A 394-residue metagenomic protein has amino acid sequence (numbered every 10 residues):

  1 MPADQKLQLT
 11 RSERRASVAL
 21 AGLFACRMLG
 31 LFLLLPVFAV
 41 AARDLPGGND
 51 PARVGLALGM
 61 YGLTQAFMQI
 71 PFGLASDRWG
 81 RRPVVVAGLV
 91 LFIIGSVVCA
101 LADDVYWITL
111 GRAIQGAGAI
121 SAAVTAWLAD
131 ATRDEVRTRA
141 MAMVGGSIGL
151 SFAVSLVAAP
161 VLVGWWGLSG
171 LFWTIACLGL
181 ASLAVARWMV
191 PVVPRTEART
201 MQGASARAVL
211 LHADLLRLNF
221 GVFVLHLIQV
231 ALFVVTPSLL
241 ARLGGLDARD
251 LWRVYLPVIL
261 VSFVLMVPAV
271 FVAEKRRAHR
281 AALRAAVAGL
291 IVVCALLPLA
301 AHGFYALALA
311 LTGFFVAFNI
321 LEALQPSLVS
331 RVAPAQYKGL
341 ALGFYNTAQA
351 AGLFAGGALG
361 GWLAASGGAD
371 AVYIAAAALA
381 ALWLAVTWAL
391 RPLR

Functional and structural regions predicted by a protein language model:
P2-E13, P191-G221: Juxtamembrane intracellular "pre-TM" segments in multi-pass secondary transporters
P36-P51, V234-D250: Short amphipathic helix-loop junctions that connect adjacent transmembrane helices in Major Facilitator Superfamily/SLC
F67-D103: Conserved MFS/SLC helix-loop-helix module at the cytosolic interface between two early adjacent transmembrane helices
M68-G80, L265-A278, A364: Helix-to-loop junctions at the C-terminal end of transmembrane segments in multipass secondary transporters
R78-G88, E274-V287: Cytoplasmic membrane-interface "Motif A"-like loop-to-helix N-cap segments of 12-TM Major Facilitator Superfamily
G111-G149: Cytoplasmic helix-loop-helix junction between adjacent transmembrane helices in 12-TM secondary transporters
C177-R195, V386-R391: C-terminal membrane-cytosol helix-exit motif in multi-pass small-molecule transporters
R280-Q325: C-terminal transmembrane helical hairpin of 12-TM major facilitator-type secondary transporters
